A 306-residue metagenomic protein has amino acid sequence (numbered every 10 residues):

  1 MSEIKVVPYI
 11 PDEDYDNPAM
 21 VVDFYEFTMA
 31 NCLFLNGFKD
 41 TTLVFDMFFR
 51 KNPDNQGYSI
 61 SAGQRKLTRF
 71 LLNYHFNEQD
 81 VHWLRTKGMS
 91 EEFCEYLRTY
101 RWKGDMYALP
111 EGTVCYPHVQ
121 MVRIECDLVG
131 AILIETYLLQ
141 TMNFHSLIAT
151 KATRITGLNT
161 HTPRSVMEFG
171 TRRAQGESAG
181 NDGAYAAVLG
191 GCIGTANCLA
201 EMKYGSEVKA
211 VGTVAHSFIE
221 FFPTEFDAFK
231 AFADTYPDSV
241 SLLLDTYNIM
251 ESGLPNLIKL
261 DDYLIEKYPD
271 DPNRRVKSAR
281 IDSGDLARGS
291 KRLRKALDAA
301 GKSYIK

Functional and structural regions predicted by a protein language model:
M1-D238, D262-D270, R275: Ordered alpha/beta subdomains of enzyme catalytic regions
L243-K306: Catalytic core of soluble alpha/beta enzymes
